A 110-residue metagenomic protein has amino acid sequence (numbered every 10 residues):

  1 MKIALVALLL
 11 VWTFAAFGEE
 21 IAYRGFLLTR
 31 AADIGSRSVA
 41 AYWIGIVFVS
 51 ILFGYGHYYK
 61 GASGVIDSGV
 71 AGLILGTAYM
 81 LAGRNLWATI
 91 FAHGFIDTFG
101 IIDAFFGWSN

Functional and structural regions predicted by a protein language model:
M1-N110: Transmembrane helix-loop-helix hairpins at the membrane interface of multi-pass integral membrane proteins
